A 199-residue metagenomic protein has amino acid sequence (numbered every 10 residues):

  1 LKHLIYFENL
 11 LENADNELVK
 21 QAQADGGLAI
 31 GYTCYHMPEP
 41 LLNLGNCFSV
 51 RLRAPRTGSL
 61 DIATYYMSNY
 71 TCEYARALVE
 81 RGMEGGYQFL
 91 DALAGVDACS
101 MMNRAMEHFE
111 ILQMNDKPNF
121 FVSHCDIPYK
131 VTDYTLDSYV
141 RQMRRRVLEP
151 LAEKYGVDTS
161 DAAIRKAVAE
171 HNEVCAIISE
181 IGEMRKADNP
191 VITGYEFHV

Functional and structural regions predicted by a protein language model:
L1-L10, G45-R53, V131: Short low-complexity stretches enriched in small and charged residues
L1-L28, V140, E149-V199: A charged, amphipathic alpha-helical module
G26-T33, Y134: A short N-terminal beta->alpha junction/helix N-cap motif
G31, H36-G86, L90-A92, D97 (+1 more regions): An N-terminal, globular interaction/scaffold subdomain
A77-A152: Acidic/His-rich segments in extracytoplasmic proteins that coordinate ligands and/or metal ions
